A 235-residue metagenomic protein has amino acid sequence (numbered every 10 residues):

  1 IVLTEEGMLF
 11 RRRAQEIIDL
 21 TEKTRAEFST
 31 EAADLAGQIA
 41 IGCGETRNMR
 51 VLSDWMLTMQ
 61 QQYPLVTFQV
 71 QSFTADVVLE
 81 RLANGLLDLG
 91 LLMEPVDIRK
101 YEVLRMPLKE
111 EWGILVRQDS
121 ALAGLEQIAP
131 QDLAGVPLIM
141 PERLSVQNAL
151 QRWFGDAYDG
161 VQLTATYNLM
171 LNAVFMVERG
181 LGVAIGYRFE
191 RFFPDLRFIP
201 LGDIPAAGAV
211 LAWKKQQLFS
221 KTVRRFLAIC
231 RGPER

Functional and structural regions predicted by a protein language model:
I1-L20, E31: Basic, amphipathic "hinge/linker" alpha-helix immediately C-terminal to the N-terminal HTH DNA-binding motif
T4-G7, I41, L82-A83, L133 (+2 more regions): Hydrophobic residues within well-ordered alpha-helices
R12, E31, D54-T58, A75-W112 (+5 more regions): Short beta-strand-centered segments that line the small-molecule binding cleft or hinge of alpha/beta clamshell
A32, K100-W112, V116-L138, S220-R224: Flexible hinge/capping segments at coil-to-helix
A36-D97, Y158, T166-Y167: Central regulatory/effector-binding core of bacterial HTH transcription factors
V51, I199-R235: A late-sequence structural motif
M56-P64, D132, Q147-V161: Ligand-binding cleft/hinge of the Venus flytrap
V136-Y158, F219-A228: Secondary-structure junction motif
